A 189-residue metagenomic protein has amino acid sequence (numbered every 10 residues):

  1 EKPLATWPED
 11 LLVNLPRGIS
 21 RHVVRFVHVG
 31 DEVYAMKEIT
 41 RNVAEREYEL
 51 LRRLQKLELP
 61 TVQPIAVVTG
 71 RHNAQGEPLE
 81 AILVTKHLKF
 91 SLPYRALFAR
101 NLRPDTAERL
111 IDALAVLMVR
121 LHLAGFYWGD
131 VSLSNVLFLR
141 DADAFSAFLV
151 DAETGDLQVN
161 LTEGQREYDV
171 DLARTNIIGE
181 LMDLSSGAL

Functional and structural regions predicted by a protein language model:
K2-E108, D112-G129, F145, N176-I178 (+1 more regions): Conserved ATP-binding subdomain of kinase catalytic cores across diverse folds
Y127, L133-D183: Catalytic activation segment of kinase domains across protein kinase-like and atypical kinase folds
